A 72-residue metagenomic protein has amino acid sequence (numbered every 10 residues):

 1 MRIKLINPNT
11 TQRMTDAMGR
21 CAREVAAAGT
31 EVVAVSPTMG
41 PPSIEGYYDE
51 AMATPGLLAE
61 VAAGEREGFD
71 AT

Functional and structural regions predicted by a protein language model:
M1-L58: N-terminal glycine-rich anion-binding loop in soluble enzyme alpha/beta folds
T54-T72: Glycine/small-residue-rich loop that forms an oxyanion/phosphate-binding "nest" at active or ligand-binding sites
